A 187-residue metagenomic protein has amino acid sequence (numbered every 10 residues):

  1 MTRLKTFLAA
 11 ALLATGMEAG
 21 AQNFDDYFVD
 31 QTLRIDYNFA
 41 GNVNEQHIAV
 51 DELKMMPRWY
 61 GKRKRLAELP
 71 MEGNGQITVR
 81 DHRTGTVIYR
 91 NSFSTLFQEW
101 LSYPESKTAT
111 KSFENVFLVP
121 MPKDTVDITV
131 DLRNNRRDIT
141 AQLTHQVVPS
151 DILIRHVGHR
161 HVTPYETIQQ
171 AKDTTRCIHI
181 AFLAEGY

Functional and structural regions predicted by a protein language model:
M1-L8: Bacterial N-terminal signal peptides that target proteins for export
A19-A21: Boundary at the C-terminal end of the N-terminal hydrophobic targeting segment
D25-T163: Beta-strand-enriched, solvent-exposed domains that form extended recognition/catalytic surfaces
I154-Y187: Fold-level signature of zinc-dependent metallopeptidase catalytic domains
